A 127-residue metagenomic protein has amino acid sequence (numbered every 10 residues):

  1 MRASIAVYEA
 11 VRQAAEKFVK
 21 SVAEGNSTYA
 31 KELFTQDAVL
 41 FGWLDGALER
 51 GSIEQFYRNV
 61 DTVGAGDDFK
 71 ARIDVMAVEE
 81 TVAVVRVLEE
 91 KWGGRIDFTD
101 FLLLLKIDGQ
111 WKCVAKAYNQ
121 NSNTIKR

Functional and structural regions predicted by a protein language model:
M1-T28, E32-Q36, G51, T124-K126: Short, low-complexity N-terminal intrinsically disordered segments enriched in polar/charged residues
A6-A10, V39-D45, R50-D97: Surface-exposed, charged secondary-structure patches
Y8-V11, K17-F18, T81-A83, L103 (+1 more regions): Generic alpha-helical hydrophobic packing signal
N26, L33, L44-G46, D100 (+2 more regions): Residue-level detector of alpha-helical recognition elements and their boundaries
A30-E32, F41-W43, V114: Short, hydrophobic secondary-structure boundary micro-motifs
F34, E89-K91, A117-Y118: Short beta-strand segments enriched in hydrophobic/aromatic residues within well-folded beta-rich domains
A83-V84, N123-R127: Short, solvent-exposed polar/charged micro-motifs at secondary-structure junctions
D97-I125: Short beta-strand edge/turn micro-motifs at domain boundaries
